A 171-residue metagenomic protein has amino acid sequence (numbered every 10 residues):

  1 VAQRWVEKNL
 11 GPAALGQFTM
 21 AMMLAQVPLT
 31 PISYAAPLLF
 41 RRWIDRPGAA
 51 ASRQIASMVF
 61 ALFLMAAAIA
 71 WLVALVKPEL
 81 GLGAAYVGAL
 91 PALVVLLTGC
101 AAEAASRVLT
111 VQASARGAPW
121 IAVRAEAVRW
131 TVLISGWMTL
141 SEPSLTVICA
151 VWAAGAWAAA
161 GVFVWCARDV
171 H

Functional and structural regions predicted by a protein language model:
V1-V6, L10, L39-F40, K77: Hydrophobic/aromatic end-of-helix segments at the C-terminal termini of transmembrane alpha-helices
W5-Q26, V87-L90, L145, A150: Interfacial/gating helices of multi-pass transporter permease domains
P12-G16, M20, V73-A101: Interfacial segments at transmembrane-helix termini and the short loops linking adjacent helices
A21, A25-G48, Q112-A115: Helix-loop junctions and terminal segments of transmembrane helices in multi-pass membrane transport/translocation
M23-Q26, C100, E126-T131, A153-A160: Residue-level recognition of pore/gate-forming positions within transmembrane alpha-helices of multi-pass
A36-L39, V108-A115, W120, S135-P143 (+1 more regions): C-terminal transmembrane helix end/exit motif
R42-A74, A167: Membrane-water interface segments that mark the loop-to-transmembrane alpha-helix transition
S52-F60, L93, V111-W137, C149: Alpha-helical transmembrane segments of multi-pass membrane transporters/permeases
